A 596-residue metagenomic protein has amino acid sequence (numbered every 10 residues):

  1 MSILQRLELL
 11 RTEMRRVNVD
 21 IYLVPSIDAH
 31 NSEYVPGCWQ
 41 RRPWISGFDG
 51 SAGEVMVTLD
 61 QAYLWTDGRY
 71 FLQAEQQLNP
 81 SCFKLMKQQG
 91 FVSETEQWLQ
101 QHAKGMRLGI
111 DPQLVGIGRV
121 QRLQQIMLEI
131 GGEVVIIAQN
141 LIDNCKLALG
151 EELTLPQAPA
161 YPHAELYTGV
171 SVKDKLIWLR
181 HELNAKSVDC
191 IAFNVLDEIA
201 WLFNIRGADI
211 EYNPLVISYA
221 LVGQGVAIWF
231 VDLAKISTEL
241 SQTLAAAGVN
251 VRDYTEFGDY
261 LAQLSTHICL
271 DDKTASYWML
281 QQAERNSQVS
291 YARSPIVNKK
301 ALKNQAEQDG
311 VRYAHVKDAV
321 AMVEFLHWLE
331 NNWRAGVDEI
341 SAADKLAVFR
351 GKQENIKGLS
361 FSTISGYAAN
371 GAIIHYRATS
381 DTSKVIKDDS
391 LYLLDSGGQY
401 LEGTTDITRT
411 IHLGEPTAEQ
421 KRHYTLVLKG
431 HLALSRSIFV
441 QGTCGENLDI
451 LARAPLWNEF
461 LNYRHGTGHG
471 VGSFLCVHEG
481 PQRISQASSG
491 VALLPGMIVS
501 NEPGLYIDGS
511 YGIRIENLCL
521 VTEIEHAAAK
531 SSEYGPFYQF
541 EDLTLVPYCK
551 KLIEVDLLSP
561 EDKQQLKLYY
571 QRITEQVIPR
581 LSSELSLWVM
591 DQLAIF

Functional and structural regions predicted by a protein language model:
M1-F596: Active-site neighborhoods and metal-handling regions in enzymes and metal-associated proteins
